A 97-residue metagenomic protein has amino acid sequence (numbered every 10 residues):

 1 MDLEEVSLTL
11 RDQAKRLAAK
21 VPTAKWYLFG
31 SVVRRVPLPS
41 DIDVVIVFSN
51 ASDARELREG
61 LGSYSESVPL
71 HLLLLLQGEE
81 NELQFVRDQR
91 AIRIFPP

Functional and structural regions predicted by a protein language model:
M1-L28, V33-S40, F48-P97: Catalytic core of pol beta-like nucleotidyltransferases
